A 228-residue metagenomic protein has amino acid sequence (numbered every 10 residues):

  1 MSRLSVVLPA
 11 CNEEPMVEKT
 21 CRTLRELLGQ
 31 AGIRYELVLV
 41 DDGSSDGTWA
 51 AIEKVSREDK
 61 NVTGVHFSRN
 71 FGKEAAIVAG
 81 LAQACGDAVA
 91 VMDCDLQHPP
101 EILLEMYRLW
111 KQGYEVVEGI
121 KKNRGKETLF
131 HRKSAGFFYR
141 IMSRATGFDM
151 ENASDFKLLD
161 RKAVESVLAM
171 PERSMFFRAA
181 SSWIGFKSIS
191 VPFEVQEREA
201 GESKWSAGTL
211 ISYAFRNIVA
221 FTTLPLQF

Functional and structural regions predicted by a protein language model:
M1-T128: Structured catalytic core of nucleotide-sugar glycosyltransferases
N12, M16, A169-R173, L224-Q227: Alpha-helical structural elements of signaling/regulatory helical domains
E26, Q30, K54, E58 (+7 more regions): Conserved amphipathic alpha-helical interaction elements at protein-protein interfaces in regulatory, energy-coupling
V40, E194-Q196: Short loop/turn motifs enriched for small/polar and acidic residues
T63-R69, K73-Q83, A88, P99-W183 (+1 more regions): Acceptor/aglycone-binding surface of glycosyltransferases and processive sugar-polymer synthases
S188-V191: Conserved alpha/beta core of the MobA/IspD/sugar-nucleotide pyrophosphorylase nucleotidyltransferase superfamily
S203-K204, F215-F228: Membrane interfacial helix-start motif at the N-side
